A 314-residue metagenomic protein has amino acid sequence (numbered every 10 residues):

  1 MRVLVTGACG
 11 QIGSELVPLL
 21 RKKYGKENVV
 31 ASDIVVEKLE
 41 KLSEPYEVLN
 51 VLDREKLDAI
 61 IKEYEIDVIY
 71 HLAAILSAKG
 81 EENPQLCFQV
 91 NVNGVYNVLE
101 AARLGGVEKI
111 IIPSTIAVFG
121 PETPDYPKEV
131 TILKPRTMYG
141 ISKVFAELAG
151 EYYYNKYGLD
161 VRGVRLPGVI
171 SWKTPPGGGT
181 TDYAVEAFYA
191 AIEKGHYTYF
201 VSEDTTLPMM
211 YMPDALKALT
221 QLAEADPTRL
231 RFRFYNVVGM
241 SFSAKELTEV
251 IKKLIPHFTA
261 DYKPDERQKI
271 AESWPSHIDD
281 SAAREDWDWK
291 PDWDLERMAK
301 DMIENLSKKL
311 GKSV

Functional and structural regions predicted by a protein language model:
V3-K23: N-terminal Rossmann NAD(P)H-binding glycine-rich loop of SDR-like oxidoreductase domains
V51-V90: NAD(P)H-binding glycine-rich loop region in Rossmannoid oxidoreductase-like domains and their noncatalytic homologs
Y96-M138: Conserved Rossmann-fold NAD(P)-dependent oxidoreductase catalytic core, especially the SDR/UDP-sugar
S114-T115, L148-K173: Conserved beta-loop-beta element that borders a ligand/cofactor-binding pocket
F119-G120, K134-M138, R162-T181: Flexible, glycine-rich beta-alpha linker
V144, Y157, V169-V185, M212-P213 (+1 more regions): Glycine/proline-rich active-site loop of Rossmann-fold NAD(P)-dependent oxidoreductases
L166-P176, E186-M210: A conserved pocket-lining segment of Rossmann-fold NAD(P)-dependent short-chain dehydrogenase/reductase
F200-E203, L207-V314: C-terminal substrate-binding subdomain of Rossmann-fold SDR/epimerase-dehydratase oxidoreductases
